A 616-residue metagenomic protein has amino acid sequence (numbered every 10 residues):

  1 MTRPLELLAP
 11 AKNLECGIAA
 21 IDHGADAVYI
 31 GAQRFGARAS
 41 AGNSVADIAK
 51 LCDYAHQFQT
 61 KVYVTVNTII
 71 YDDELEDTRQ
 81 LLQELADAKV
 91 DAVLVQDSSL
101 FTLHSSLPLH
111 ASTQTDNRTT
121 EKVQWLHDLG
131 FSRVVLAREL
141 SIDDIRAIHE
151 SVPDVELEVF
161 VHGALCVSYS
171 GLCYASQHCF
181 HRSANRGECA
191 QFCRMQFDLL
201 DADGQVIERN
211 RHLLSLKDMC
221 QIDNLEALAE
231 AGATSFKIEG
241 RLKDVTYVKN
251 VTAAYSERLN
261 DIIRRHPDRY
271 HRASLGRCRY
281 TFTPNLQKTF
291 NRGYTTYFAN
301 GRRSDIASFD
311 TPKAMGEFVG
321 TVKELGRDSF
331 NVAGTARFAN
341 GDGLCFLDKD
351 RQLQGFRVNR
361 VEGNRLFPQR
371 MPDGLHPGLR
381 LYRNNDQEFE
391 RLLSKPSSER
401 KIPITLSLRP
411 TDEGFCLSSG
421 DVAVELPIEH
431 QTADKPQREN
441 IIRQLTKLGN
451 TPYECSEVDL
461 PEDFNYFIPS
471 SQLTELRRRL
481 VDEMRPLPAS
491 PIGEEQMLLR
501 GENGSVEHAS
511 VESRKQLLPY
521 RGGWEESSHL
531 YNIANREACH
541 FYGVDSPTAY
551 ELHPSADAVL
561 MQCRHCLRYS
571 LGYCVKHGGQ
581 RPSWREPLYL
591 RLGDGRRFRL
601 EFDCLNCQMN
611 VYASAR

Functional and structural regions predicted by a protein language model:
M1-H23, A27-A37, D47, L51-C52 (+5 more regions): Surface-exposed amphipathic alpha-helical tracts and adjacent flexible/coil segments at the periphery of soluble enzymes
S40-S44: An active-site metal/cofactor-coordinating segment within enzyme catalytic domains
R118-K122: Short, glycine/polar-rich helix-capping loops at beta-to-alpha or helix-loop-helix junctions that flank or form
